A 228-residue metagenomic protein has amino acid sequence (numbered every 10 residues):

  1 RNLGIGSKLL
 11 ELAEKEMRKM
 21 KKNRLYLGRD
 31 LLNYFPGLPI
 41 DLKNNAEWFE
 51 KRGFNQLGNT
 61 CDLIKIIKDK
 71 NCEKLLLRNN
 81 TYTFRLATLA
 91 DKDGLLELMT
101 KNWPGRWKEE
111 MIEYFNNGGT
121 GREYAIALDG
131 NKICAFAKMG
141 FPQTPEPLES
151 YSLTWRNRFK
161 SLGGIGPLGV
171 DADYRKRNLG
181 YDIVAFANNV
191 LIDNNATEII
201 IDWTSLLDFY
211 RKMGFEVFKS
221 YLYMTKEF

Functional and structural regions predicted by a protein language model:
R1-N23, E47-E50, Y114-I133: Generic detector of contiguous secondary-structure segments
N2-R18, I165-V170, K176-N189, D208 (+1 more regions): Conserved acetyl-CoA-binding loop-helix of GNAT-fold acetyltransferases
E11-N80, M224-K226: Acyl-donor-binding surface of acyltransferase catalytic domains
L25-G28, I165, I199-D202: Conserved hydrophobic beta-strand within the GNAT/NAT acetyltransferase core sheet that lines the active-site cleft
T60, E73-E109, K132-C134: Short amphipathic alpha-helix that is part of the acyltransferase structural core
W103-V170: A conserved beta-strand-loop-helix scaffold within acyl/acetyltransferase catalytic domains
K176, I183-F228: Short hairpin/turn module used for nucleic-acid contact or packing/dimerization
